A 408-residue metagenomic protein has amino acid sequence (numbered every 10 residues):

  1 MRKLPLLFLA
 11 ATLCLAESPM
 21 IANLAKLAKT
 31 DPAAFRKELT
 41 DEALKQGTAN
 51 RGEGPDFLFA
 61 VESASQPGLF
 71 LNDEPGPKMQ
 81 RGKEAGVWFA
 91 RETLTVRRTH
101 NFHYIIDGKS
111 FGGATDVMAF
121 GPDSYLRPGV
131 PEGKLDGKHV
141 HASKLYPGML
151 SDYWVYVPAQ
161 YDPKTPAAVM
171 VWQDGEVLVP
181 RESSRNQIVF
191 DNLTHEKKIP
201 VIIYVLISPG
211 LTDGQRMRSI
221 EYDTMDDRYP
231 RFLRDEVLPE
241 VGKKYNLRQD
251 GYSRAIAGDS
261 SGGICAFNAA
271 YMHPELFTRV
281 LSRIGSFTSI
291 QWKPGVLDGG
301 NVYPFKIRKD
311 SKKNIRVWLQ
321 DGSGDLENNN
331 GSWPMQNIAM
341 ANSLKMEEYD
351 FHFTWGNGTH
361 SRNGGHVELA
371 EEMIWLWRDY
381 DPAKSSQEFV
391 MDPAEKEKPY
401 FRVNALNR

Functional and structural regions predicted by a protein language model:
R2-K3, R254: Basic side chains
K3-L13: Sec-dependent N-terminal signal peptides
E17-G76, G82-R408: Non-catalytic cap/lid and distal C-terminal segments of serine-dependent acyl enzymes
